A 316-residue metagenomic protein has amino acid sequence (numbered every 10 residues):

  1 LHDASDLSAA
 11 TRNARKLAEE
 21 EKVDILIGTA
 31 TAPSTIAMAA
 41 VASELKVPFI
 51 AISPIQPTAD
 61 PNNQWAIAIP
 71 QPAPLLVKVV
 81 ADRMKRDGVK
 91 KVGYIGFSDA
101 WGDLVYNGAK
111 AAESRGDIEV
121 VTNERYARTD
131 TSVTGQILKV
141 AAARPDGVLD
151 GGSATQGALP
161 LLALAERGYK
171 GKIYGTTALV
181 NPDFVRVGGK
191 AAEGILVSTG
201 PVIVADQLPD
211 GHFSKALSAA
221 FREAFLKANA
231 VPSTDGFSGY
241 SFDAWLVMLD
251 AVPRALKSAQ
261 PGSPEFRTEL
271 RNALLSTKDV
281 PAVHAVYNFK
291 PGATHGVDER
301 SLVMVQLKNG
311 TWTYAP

Functional and structural regions predicted by a protein language model:
L1-P316: Extracytosolic ligand-binding ectodomains
